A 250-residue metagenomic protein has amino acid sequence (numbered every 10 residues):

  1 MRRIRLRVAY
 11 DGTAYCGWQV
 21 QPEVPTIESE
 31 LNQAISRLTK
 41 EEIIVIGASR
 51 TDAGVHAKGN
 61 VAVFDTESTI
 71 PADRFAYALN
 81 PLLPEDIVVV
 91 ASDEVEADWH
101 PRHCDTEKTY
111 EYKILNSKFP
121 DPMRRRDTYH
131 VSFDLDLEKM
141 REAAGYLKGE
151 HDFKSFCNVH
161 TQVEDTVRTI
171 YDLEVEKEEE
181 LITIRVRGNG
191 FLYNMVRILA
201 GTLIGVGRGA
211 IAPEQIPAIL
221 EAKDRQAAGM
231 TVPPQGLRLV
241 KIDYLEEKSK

Functional and structural regions predicted by a protein language model:
M1-K250: Structured-RNA-binding interfaces characteristic of tRNA pseudouridine synthases
